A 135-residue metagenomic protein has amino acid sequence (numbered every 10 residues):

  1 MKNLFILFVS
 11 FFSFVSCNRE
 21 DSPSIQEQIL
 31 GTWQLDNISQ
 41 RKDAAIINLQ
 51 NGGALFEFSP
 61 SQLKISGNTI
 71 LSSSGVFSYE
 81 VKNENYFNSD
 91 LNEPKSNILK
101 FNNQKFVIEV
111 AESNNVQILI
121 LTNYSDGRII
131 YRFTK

Functional and structural regions predicted by a protein language model:
M1-L4: Positively charged n-region of N-terminal signal peptides that target proteins for export
I6-S10: Hydrophobic helical h-region of N-terminal Sec-dependent signal peptides in bacterial secretory/periplasmic proteins
F14-S16: C-terminal motif of bacterial Sec signal peptides marking the signal peptidase cleavage site
N18-Q34: N-terminal helix-cap/turn-to-beta initiation motif at the start of protein domains
Q34-I65: Short, solvent-exposed loop/hinge segments that bridge or flank secondary-structure elements
I38-S39, G67-N68, T122-S125: Beta-turn initiation residues at beta-strand->coil junctions
P60-V116: Contiguous, well-ordered beta-strand patches that form the walls/edges of small beta-barrel/beta-sandwich domains
S74-Y86, I120-K135: Edge beta-strand at a domain terminus
